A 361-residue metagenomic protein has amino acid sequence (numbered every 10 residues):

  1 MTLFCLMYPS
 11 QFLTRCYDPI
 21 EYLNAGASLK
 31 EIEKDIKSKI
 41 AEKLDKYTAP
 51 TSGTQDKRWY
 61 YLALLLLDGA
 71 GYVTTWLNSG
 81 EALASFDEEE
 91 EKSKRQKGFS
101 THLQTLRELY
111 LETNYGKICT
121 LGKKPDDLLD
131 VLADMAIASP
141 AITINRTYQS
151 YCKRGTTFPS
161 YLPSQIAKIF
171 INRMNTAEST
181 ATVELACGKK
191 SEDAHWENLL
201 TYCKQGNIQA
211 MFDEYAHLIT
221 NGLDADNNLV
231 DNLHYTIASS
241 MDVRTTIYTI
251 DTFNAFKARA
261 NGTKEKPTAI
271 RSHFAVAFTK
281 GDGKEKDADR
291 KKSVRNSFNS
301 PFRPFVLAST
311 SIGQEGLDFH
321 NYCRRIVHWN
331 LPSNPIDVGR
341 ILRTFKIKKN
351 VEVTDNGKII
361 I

Functional and structural regions predicted by a protein language model:
M1-Y322, P332, I336-T344, K349-I361: Helicase motor interdomain insertion/brace
I326-H328: Short hydrophobic alpha-helical runs that function as membrane-insertion/retention elements
